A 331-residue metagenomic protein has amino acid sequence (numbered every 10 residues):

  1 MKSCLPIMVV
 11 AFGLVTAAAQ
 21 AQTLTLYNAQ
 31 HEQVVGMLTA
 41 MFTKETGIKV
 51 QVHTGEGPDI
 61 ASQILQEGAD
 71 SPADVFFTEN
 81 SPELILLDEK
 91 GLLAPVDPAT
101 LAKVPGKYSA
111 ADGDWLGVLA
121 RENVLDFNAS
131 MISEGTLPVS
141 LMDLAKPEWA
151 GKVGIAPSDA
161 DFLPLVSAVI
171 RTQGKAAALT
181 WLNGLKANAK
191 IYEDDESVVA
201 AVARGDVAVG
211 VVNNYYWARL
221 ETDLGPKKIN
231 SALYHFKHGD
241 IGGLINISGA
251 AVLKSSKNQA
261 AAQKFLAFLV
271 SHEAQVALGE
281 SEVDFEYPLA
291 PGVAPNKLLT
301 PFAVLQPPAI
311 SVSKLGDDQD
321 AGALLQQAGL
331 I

Functional and structural regions predicted by a protein language model:
V15-A21: Sec/Tat signal peptide C-region and signal peptidase I cleavage site
A21-I85, I331: Early extracytoplasmic/lumenal segment of secretory-pathway proteins
A29-G36, D59, P72-V207, I241: Extracytoplasmic ligand-binding site segments that recognize negatively charged/polar headgroups
P82-L86, A208-N230: A ligand-binding cleft/hinge motif common to bilobed small-molecule-binding domains
R121, L182-L185, K190-Y192, K227-K254: Periplasmic-binding protein-like
V124-M131, I245-N258, A277: A bilobed periplasmic-binding-protein/Venus flytrap-type ligand-binding module shared by bacterial periplasmic
G151-A156, F268-P291: Periplasmic-binding protein-like
D284-I331: An extracytoplasmic/periplasmic, membrane-proximal ligand-sensing/linker region
